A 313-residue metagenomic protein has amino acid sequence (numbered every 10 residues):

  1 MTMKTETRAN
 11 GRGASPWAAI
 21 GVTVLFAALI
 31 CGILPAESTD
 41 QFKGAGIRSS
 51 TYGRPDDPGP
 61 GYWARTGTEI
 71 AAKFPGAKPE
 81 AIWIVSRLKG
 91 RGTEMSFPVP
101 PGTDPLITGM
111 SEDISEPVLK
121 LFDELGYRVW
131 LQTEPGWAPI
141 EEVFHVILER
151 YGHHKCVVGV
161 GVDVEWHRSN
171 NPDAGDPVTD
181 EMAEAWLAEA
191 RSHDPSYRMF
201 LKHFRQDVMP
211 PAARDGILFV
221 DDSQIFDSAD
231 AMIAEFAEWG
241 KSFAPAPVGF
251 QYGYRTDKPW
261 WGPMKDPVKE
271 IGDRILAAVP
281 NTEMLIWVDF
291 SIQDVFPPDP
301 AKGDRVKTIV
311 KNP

Functional and structural regions predicted by a protein language model:
D40-G90: Catalytic domains of carbohydrate-active enzymes, especially glycoside hydrolases
K43-I47, P79-W83, V129-T133, V158-V162 (+4 more regions): Hydrophobic faces of well-ordered beta-strands that scaffold small-molecule active sites in alpha/beta enzyme cores
G67, E80-Q132, M182, W186-Y197: Aromatic-lined substrate-binding rim segments of carbohydrate-active enzymes
S111-F122, G136-G159: An active-site-proximal structural segment forming one wall of the substrate-binding cleft that immediately precedes
Y127-E141, L187, R191-M209, G249-R255: Aromatic-lined carbohydrate-recognition surfaces of secreted/lumenal glycan-active proteins
A138, E142-L148, R205-M232: Substrate-binding cleft/loops of secretory-pathway carbohydrate-active enzymes
E149-P177: Active-site groove signature of glycoside hydrolases
I225-M232, F236-P313: Substrate-binding cleft of secreted/luminal carbohydrate-active enzymes
